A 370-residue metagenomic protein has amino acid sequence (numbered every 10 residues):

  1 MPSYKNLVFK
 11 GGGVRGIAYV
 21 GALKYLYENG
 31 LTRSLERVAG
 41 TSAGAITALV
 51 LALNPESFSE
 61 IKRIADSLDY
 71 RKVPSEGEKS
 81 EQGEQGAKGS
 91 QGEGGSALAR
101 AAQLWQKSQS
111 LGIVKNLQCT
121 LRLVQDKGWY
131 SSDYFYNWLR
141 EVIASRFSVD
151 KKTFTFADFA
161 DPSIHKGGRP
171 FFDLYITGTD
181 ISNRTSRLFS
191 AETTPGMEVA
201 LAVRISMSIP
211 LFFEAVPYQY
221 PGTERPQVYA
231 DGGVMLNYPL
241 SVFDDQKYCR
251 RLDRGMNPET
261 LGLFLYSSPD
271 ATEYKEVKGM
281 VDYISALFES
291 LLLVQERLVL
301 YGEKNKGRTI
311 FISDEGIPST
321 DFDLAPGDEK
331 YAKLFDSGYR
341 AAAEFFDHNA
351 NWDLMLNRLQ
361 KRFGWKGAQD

Functional and structural regions predicted by a protein language model:
M1-K5, F172, M256: A short, charged/proline- and glycine-enriched loop that marks the coil->beta-strand transition at the N-terminal
P2-V8, G13-I143, S186, M197-I205 (+1 more regions): Patatin-like phospholipase
A39, T177, E259-L263, R308-S313: Hydrophobic/aromatic beta-strand patches that form the interior of the parallel beta-sheet core in alpha/beta enzyme
L117-V124, E224-V228, P318-F322: Flexible glycine/proline-enriched surface loops and loop-helix/loop-strand junctions
L123, Y136, E141, S148 (+1 more regions): Active-site gating loop/helix substructures
P239-S267: A short alpha/beta connector and helix-capping loop motif
L265-S267, S285-D370: C-terminal helical/tail subdomains of lipid-metabolizing enzymes
Y274-F288: Short, surface-exposed loop/helix-turn segments at secondary-structure junctions that function as lids/hinges flanking
